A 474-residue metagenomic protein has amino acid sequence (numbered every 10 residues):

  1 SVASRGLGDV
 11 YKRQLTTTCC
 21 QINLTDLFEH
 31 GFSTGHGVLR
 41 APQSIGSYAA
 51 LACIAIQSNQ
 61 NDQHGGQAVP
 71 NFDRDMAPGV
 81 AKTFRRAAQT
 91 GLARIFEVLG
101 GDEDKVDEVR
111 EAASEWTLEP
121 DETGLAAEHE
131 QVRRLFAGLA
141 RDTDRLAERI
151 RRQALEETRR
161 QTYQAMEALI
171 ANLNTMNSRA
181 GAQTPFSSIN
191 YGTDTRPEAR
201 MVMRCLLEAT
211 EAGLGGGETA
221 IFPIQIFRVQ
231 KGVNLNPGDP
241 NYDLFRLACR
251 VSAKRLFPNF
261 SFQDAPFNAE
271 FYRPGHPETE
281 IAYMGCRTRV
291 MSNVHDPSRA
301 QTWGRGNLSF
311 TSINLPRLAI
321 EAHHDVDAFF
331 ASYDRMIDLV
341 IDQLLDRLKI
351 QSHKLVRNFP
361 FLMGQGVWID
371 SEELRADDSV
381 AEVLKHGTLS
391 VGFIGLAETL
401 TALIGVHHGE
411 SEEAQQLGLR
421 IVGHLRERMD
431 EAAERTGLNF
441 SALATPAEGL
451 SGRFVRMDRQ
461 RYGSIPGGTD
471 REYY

Functional and structural regions predicted by a protein language model:
V2-Y11: Single conserved hydrophobic/aromatic residue that forms the stacking wall/gate of nucleotide- or nucleobase-binding
N61, G79, T83, A253-H408: Structured mid-domain segments that build the active-site/substrate or prosthetic-cofactor binding neighborhood
G66, R200-M201, L206-G213, G409-R428: Short secondary-structure subsegments characteristic of cysteine-rich extracellular domains
D73-R74, N190-D194, I224-G232, H353-D378 (+1 more regions): A glycine-rich phosphate-binding loop feature that marks nucleotide/adenosyl-phosphate handling sites
T90-Q153: Long intrinsically disordered, low-complexity regions that are acidic and Ser/Thr-rich
G91, R151-T175, S188-Y191, M201-W303: Active-site cavity-forming subdomains of large catalytic enzyme subunits
M176-Q183, L214-F222, Q343-M363, A414 (+1 more regions): Flexible, glycine/charged-enriched surface loops at secondary-structure junctions
D430, E434-Y473: Extended amphipathic alpha-helical segments with heptad-repeat/coiled-coil character used for oligomerization, fusion
